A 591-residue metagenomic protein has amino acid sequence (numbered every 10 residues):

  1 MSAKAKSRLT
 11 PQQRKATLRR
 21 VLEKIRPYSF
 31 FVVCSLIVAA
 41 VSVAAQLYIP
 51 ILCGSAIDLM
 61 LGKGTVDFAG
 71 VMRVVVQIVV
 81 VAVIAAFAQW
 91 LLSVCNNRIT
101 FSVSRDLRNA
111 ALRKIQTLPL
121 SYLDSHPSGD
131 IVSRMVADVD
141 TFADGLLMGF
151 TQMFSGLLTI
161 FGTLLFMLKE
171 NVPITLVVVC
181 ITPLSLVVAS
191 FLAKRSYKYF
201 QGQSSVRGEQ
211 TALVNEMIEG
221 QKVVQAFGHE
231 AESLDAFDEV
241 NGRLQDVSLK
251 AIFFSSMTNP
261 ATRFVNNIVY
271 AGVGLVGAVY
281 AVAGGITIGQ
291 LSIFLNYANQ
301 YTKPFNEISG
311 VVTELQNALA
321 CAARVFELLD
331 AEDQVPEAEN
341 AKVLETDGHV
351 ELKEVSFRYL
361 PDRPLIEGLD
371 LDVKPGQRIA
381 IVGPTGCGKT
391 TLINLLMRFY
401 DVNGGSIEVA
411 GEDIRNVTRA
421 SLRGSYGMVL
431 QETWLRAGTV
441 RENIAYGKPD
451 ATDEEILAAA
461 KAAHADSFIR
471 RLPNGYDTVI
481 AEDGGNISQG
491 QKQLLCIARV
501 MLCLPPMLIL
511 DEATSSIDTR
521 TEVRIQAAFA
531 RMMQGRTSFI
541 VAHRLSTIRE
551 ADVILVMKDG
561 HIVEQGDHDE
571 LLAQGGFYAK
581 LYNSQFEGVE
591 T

Functional and structural regions predicted by a protein language model:
M1-Q46, L61-V75, L92-N96, T100 (+8 more regions): Membrane-integrated ABC transporters
S2-P11, F101, N109-S133, A137-V139 (+6 more regions): Short intracellular "coupling" helices and adjacent cytoplasmic loop segments at the cytosolic face of multi-pass
P27, L120-S121, A137-L146, F150 (+6 more regions): An intracellular "coupling" helix at the cytosolic face of ABC transporter transmembrane type-1 domains
V32-A88, L168-P173, G284-I288: Transmembrane helix-loop-helix hairpins at lipid-water interfaces of multipass membrane proteins, especially the type-1
V41-A45, I49, V79, V83-T100 (+4 more regions): Hydrophobic alpha-helical membrane-associated segments
Y48-P50, G54, V81-I84, G149-A193 (+1 more regions): A hydrophobic transmembrane-helix motif
H229, F253, Y270, Q300-L328: Cytosolic ends of transmembrane helices, especially the final helix of ABC transmembrane type-1 domains
E337, V343-T591: ABC-type nucleotide-binding domain
